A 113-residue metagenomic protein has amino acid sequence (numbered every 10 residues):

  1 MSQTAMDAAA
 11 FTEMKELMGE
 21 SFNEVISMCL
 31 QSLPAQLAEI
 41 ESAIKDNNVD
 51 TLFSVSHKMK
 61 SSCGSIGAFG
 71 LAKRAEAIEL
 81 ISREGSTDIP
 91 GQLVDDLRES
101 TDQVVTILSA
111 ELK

Functional and structural regions predicted by a protein language model:
M1-S54, K58-K113: Two-component system phosphorelay core
